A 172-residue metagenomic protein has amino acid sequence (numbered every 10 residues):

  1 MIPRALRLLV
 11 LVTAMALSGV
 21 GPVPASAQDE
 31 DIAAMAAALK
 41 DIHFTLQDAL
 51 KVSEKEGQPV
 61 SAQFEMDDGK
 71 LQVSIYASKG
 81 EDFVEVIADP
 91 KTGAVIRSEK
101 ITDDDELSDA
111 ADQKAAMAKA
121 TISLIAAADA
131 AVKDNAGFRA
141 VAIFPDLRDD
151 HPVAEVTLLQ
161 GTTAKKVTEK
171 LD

Functional and structural regions predicted by a protein language model:
I2-D172: Long, terminal "pre-/pro-" and other extracytoplasmic accessory regions that lie outside the mature folded/catalytic
